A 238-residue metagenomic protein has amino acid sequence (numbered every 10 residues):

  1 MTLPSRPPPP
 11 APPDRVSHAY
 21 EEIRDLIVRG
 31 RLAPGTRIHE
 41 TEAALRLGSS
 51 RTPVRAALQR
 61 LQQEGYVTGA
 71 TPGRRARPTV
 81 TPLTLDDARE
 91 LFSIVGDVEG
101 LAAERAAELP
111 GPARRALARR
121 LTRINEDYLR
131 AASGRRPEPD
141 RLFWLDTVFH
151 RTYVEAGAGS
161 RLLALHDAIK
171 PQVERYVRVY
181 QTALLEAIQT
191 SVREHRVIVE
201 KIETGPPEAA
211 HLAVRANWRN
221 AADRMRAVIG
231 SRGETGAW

Functional and structural regions predicted by a protein language model:
M1-E108, A227-W238: Short linear motifs at protein or domain termini
P8, L83-R89, A107-P112, S133-P137 (+3 more regions): A ubiquitous short alpha-helical element
D14, G69, D140, I188-Q189: Short helix-capping and inter-helix turn/linker motifs at the boundaries of alpha-helical repeat units
Q63-T68, D167-P171, I188: Mobile beta-alpha loop/short-helix "lid" or hinge segments that flank ligand
E64-P82, A107-R120, R130-E138, A183-L184: Short, charged helix-to-loop "capping" segments that act as catalytic/coupling loops
P112-V179, R193-K201, A209-A221: Conserved amphipathic alpha-helical segments that form helical-bundle/coiled-coil interaction surfaces
R219-I229: Short arginine-rich
